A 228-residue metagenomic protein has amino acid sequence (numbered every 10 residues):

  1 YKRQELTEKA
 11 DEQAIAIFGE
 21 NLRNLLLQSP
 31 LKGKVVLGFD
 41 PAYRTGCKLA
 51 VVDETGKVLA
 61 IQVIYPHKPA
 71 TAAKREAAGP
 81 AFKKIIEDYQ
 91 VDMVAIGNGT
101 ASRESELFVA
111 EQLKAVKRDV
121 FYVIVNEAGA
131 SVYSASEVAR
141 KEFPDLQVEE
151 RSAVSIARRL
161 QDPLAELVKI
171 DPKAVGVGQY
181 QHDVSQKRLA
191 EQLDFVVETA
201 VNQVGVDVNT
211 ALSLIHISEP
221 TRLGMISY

Functional and structural regions predicted by a protein language model:
Y1, I215, E219-Y228: Single conserved hydrophobic/aromatic residue that forms the stacking wall/gate of nucleotide- or nucleobase-binding
K2-K32: Extended, charged alpha/beta regions that create polyanion-binding interfaces
I17, N21, A77-K84: Well-ordered alpha-helical segments embedded in enzymatic catalytic cores
P30-K57: Gly/Thr-rich phosphate-binding beta-strand-loop-beta motif of the actin/hexokinase/Hsp70
D40, V94, L160, H216: Residue-level signature of catalytic and energy-coupling elements of molecular machines, predominantly ATP/GTP-dependent
V52-A73: Short glycine-rich, Thr/Ser-proximal phosphate-binding strand/loop in the N-terminal lobe of ATP-dependent enzymes
A73-F82, Y89, M93, T100-V201: Conserved phosphate-handling catalytic cores of large alpha/beta enzymes
F195-L214: C-terminal extensions
